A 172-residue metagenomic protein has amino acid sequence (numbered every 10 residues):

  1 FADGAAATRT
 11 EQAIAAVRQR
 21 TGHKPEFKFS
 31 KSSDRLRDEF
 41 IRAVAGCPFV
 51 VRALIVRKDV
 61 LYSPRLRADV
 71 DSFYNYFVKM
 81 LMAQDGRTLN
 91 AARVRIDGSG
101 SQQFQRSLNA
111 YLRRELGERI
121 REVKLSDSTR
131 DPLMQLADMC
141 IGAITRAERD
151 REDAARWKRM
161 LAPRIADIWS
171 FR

Functional and structural regions predicted by a protein language model:
F1-R172: Phosphate-ester processing/binding pockets and catalytic centers
